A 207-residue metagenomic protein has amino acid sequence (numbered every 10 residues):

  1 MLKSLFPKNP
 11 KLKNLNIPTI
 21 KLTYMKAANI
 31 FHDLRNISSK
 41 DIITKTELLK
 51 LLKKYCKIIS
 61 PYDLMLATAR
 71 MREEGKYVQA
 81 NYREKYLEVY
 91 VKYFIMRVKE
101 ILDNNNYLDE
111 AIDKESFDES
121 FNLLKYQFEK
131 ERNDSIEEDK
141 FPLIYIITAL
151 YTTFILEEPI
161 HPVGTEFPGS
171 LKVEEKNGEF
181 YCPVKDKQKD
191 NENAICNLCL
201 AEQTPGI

Functional and structural regions predicted by a protein language model:
P7, K11-N14, K21-Y24, I30-I207: Cysteine-centered metal-binding/redox modules
